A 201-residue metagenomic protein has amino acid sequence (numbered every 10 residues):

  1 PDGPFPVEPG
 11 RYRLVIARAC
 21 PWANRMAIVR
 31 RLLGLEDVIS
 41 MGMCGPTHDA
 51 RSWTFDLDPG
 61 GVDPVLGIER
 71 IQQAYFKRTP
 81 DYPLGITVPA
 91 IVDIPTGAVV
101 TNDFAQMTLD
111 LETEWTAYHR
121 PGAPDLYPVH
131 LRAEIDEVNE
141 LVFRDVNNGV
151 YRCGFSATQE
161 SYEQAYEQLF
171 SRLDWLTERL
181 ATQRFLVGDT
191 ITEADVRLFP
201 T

Functional and structural regions predicted by a protein language model:
P1-T182, L186: GST-like domain detector, emphasizing the conserved glutathione-binding G-site in the N-terminal thioredoxin-like
L186-T201: GST superfamily/GST-like fold recognition
